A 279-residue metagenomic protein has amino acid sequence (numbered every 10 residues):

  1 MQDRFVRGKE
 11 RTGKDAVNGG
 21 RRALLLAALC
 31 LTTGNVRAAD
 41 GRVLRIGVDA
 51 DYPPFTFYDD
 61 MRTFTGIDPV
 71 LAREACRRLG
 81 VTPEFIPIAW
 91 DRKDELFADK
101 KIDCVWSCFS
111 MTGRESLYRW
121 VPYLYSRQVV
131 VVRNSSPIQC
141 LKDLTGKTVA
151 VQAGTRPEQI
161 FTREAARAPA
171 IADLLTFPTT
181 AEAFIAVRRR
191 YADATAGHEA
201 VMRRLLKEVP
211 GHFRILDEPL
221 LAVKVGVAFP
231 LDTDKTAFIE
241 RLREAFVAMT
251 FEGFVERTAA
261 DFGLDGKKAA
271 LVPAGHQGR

Functional and structural regions predicted by a protein language model:
D15-L29: N-terminal secretory signal peptides and thylakoid transit peptides that target proteins across membranes
A39-C108, T176, D261: Extracytoplasmic small-molecule ligand-binding "clamshell" domains of the periplasmic binding protein/Venus flytrap
G47-Y52, I86-D91, K100-T112, N134 (+4 more regions): Beta->alpha turn/N-cap motifs
D49-A50, Y125-V132, K207-V247, G263-R279: Periplasmic-binding protein-like
Y58, A72-V81, V121, P157-P178 (+3 more regions): Ligand-binding cleft/hinge of the Venus flytrap
P69-R78, S135-I138, K142-D143, K147-T148 (+2 more regions): Extended ligand-binding regions for polar small-molecule ligands
R73, R77, T82-D143, F213-R214 (+1 more regions): Acidic, polar ligand-binding/catalytic clefts
R92-E95, C108-S116, I160-R163, A186-R188 (+1 more regions): A ligand-binding cleft/hinge motif common to bilobed small-molecule-binding domains
